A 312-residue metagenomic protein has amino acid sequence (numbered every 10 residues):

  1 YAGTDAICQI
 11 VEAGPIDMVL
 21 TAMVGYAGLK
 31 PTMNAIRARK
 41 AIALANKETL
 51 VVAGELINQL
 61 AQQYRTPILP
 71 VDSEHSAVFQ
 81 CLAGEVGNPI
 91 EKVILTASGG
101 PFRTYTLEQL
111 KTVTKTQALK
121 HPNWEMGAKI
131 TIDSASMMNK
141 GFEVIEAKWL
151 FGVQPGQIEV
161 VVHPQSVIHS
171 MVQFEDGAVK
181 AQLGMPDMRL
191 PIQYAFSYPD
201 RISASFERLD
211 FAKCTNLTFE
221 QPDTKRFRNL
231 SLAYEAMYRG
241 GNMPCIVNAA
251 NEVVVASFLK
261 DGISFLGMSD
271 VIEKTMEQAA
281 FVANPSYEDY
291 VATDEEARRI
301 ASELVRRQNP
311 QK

Functional and structural regions predicted by a protein language model:
Y1-K312: Catalytic, metal-anchored helix/loop core of enzyme active sites in primary metabolism
